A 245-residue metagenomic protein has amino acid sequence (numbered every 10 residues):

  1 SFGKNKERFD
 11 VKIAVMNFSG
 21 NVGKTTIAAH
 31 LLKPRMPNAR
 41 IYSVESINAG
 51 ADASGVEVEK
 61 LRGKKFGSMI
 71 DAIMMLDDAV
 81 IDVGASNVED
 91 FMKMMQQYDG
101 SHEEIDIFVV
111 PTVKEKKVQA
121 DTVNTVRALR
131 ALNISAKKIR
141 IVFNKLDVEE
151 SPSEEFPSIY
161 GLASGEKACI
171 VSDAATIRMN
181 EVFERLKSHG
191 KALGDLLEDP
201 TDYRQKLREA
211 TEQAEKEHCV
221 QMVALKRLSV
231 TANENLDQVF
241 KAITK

Functional and structural regions predicted by a protein language model:
I13-A28: Glycine-rich phosphate-binding P-loop
F18-S19, T112-K114, I139-F156, T176-G190: G-domain G4 guanine-recognition motif of GTPases
T25-N38: A conserved segment at the C-terminal end of the G1
P37-G50: Short beta-strand-centered segment that lines the nucleotide-binding/catalytic pocket of NTP-utilizing
D77-K93: Switch II (G3) loop of P-loop NTPases
M92-E115: Inter-motif core of Ras-like GTPase G domains
K116-N144: Conserved C-terminal guanine-recognition region of P-loop GTPase G domains, centered on the G4
S158-V220: Beta-strand-loop-alpha "switch" segments that mediate conformational coupling across diverse proteins
